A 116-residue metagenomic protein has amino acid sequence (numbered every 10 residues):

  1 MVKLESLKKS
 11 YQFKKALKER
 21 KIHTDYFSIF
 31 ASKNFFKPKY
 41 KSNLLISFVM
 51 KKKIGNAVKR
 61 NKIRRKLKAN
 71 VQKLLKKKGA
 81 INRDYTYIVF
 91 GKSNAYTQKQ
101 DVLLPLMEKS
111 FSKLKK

Functional and structural regions predicted by a protein language model:
M1-K116: Positively charged, solvent-exposed patches that mediate nucleic-acid binding
